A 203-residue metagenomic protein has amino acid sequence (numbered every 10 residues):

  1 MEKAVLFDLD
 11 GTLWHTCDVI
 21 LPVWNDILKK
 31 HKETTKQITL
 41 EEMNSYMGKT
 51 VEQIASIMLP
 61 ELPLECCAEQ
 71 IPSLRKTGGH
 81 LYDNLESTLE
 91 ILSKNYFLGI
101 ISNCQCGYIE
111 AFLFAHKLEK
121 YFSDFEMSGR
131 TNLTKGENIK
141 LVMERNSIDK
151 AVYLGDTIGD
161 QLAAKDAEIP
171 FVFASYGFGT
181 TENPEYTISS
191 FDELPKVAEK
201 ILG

Functional and structural regions predicted by a protein language model:
M1-E2, F112-G203: Asp-based, Mg2+/Mn2+-dependent phosphohydrolase catalytic module
M1-E42: Active-site neighborhood of HAD-like aspartate-dependent phosphohydrolases
V19, Y46, N84, C104-Q105 (+3 more regions): Short beta->alpha linker loops
I20, V51, L81, K135: Conserved donor sugar-nucleotide recognition element shared by glycan-biosynthetic enzymes
N25-K29, M47-L62, F112: Helix-loop "lid/cap" segments that line or gate small-molecule binding pockets
E52-E90, Y96: Metal-dependent phosphoesterase signature
C67, T88-L113, E126-S128: Substrate-recognition element of Asp-dependent hydrolases with the DxDx(T/V) motif
